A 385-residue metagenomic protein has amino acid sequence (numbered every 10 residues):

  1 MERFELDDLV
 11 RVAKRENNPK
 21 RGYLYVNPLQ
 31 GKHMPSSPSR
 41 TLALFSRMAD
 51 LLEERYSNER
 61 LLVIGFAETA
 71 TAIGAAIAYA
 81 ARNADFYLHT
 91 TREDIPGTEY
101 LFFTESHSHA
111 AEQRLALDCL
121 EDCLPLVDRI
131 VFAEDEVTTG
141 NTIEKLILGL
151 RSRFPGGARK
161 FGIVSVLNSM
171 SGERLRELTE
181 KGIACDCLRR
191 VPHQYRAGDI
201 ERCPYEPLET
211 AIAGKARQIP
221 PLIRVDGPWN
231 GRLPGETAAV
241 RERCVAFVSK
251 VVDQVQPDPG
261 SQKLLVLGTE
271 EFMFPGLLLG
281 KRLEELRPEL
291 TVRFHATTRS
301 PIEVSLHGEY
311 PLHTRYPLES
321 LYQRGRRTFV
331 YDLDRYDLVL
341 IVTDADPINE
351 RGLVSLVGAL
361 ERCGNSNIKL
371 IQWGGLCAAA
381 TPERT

Functional and structural regions predicted by a protein language model:
M1-T385: PRPP-associated nucleotide enzymes
